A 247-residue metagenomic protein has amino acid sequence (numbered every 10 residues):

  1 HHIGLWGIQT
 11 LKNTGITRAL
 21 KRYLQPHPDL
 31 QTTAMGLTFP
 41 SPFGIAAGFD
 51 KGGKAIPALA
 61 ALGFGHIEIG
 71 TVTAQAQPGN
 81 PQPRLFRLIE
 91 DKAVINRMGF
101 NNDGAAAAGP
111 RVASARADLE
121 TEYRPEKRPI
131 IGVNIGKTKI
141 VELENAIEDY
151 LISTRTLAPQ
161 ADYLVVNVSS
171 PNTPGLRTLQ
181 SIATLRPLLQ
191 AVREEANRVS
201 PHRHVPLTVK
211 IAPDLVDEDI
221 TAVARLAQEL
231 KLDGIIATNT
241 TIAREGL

Functional and structural regions predicted by a protein language model:
H1-A117, T121-I131, K137-T138: N-terminal capping/small domains of soluble enzymes
F39, A47-D50, A60, G99-L247: Conserved alpha/beta-domain cores
